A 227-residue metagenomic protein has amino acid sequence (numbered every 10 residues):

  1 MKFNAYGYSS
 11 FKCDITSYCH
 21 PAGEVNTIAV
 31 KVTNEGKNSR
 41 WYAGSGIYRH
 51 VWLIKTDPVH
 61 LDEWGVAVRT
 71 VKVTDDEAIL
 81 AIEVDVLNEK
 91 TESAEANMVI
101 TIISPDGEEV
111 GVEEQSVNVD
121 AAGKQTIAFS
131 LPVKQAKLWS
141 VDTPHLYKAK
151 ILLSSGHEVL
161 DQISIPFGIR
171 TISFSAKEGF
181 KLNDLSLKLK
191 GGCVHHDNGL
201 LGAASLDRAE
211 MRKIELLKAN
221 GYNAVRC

Functional and structural regions predicted by a protein language model:
M1-A5, P58-V71, A81, A136 (+2 more regions): Active-site-adjacent substrate/metal-binding segments within catalytic domains of carbohydrate-active enzymes
M1-W64, E89-K90, P105, A224-C227: Accessory beta-strand-rich segments of carbohydrate-active enzymes
S10-S17, K124-P132: Exposed aromatic-hydrophobic patches
C19-V25, S39, S93, V133-K148: Short glycine/proline/serine/threonine-rich loop/turn segments at secondary-structure transition edges
V32, L53, V84-V86, I102 (+2 more regions): Hydrophobic beta-strand positions in extracellular immunoglobulin-like domains
T33-S39, S154-L160, D184: Short acidic/polar inter-strand loop motif in beta-rich domains
V51, V84, Y147, D184: Conserved, mostly hydrophobic/aromatic
E77-N118, Q125-F129: Beta-strand-rich binding/interaction modules
